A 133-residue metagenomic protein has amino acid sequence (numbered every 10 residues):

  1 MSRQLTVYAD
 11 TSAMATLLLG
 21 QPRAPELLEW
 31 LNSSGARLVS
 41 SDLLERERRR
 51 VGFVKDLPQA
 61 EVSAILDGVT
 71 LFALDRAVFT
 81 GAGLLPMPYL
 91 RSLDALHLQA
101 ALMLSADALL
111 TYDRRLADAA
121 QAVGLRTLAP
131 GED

Functional and structural regions predicted by a protein language model:
M1-S40, G52-S63, V123, E132-D133: Short, well-structured N-terminal submotif of metal-dependent ribonuclease cores
M1-T6, S41, E45, F72 (+2 more regions): Acidic, PIN/NYN-like endoribonuclease modules and their adjacent C-terminal/linker elements
A13-M14, L44, V78, H97 (+1 more regions): Alpha-helix capping/helix-boundary segments
E26, E47, G81, D118-A119: Phosphate- and divalent-cation-binding pockets in alpha/beta enzyme and binding domains that engage nucleotide-derived
S34, P86-Y89, S105, G124: Residues at helix C-cap/C′ positions in short coil/turn segments immediately following an alpha-helix
D67-P88, A119: Acidic catalytic patch
S92-L93: Active-site donor-sugar recognition loop in glycosyltransferases
